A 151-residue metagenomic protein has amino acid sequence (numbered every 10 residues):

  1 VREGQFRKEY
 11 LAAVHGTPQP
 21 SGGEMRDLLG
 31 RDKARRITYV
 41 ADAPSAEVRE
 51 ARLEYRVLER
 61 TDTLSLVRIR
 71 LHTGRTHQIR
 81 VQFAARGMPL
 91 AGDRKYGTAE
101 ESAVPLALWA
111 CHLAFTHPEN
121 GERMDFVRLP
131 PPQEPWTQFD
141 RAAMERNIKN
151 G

Functional and structural regions predicted by a protein language model:
V1-G151: RNA pseudouridine synthases
